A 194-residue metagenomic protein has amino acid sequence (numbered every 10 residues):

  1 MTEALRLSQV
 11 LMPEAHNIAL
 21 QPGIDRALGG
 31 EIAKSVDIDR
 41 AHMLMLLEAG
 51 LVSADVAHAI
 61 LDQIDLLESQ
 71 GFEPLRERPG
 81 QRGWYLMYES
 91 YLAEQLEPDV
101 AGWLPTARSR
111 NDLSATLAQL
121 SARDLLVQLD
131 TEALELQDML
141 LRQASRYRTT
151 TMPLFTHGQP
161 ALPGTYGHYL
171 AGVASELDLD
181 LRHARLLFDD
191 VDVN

Functional and structural regions predicted by a protein language model:
M1-N194: A helix-coil-helix interface module used to build multimeric assemblies and to scaffold catalytic/cofactor sites
